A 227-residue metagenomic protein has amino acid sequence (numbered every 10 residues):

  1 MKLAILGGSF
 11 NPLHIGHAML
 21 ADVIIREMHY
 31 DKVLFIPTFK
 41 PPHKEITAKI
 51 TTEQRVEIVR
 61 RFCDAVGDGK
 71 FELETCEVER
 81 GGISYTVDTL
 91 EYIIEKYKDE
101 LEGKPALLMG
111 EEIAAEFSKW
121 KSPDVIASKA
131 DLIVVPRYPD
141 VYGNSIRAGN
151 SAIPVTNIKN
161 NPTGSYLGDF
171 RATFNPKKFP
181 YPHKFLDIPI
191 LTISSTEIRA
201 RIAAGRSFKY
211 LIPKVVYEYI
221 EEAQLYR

Functional and structural regions predicted by a protein language model:
M1-R227: Nucleotidyltransferase catalytic core that binds NTPs
